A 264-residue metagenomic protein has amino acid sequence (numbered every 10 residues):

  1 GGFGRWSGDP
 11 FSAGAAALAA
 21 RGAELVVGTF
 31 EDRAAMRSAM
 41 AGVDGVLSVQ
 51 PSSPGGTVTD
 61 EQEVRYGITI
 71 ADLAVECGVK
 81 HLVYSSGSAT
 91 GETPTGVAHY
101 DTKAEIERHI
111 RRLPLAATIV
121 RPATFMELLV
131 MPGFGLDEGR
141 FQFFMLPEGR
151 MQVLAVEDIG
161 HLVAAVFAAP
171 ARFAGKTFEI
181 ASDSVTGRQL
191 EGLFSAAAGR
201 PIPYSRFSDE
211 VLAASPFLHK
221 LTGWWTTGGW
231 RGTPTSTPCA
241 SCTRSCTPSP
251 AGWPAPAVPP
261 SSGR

Functional and structural regions predicted by a protein language model:
G1-G14, E31-A34, S38-V43, Q50-V64 (+3 more regions): Oxidoreductase cofactor-interface core, primarily capturing Rossmann-like NAD(P)-dependent enzymes
A19-D32: Rossmann-fold cofactor-recognition segment
L25, H81-L82: A short hydrophobic/small-residue beta-strand
F173, A198, D209-R264: A hydrophobic C-terminal alpha-helical subdomain
R206: NAD(P)-dinucleotide binding in Rossmann-like oxidoreductases
